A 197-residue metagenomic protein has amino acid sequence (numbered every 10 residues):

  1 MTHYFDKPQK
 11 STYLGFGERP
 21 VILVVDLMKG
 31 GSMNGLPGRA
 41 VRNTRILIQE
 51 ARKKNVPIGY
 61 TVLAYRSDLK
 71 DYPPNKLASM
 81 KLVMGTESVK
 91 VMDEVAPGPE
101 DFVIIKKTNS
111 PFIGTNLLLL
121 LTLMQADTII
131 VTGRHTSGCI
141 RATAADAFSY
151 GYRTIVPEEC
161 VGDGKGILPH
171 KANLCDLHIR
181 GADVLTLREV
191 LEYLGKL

Functional and structural regions predicted by a protein language model:
M1-V21, Q49-K54, M80-L197: Active-site-adjacent betaalpha module
L23-V25: Short hydrophobic beta-strand that contains or immediately precedes a catalytic carboxylate
L27, L63-Y65, E159: Active-site loop/turn elements of alpha/beta-hydrolase fold enzymes, especially the short glycine-/histidine-rich
M28-G35: Short acidic, Gly/Ser-rich segments with clustered Asp/Glu that frequently serve as metal-coordination loops in enzyme
G30, R66-D68, G162-D163: Active-site loop signature of alpha/beta-hydrolase-fold enzymes
G35-R52: …and closely analogous acidic/polar surface helices at protein-protein or active-site interfaces in A-domain-like
A51-K70: Von Willebrand factor
S67-M84: Acidic/polar short surface loop at catalytic or gating sites that assists cofactor/ion binding and chemistry
